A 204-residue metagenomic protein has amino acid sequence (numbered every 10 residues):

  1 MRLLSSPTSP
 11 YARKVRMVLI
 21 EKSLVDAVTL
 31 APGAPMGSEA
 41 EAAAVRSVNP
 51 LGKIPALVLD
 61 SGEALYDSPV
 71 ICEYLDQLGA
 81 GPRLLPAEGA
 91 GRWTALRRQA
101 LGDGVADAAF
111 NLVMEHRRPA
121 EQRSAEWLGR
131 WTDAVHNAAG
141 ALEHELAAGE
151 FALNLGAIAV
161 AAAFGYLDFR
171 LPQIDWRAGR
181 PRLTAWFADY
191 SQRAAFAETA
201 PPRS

Functional and structural regions predicted by a protein language model:
M1-A125: GST-like domain detector, emphasizing the conserved glutathione-binding G-site in the N-terminal thioredoxin-like
R16, I20, E143, D168 (+1 more regions): Class I S-adenosyl-L-methionine
C72, D76, L96-Q99, A139 (+2 more regions): Non-transmembrane alpha-helical segments in soluble domains of secreted/periplasmic/extracellular proteins
D76-A80, M114, D168, P172 (+2 more regions): Hydrophobic/aromatic-lined pockets within catalytic cores
P82-A87, W176, A197-P202: Short, hydrophobic secondary-structure boundary micro-motifs
G102-A185: GST-like fold's C-terminal all-alpha helical module
A178-T199: C-terminal end-helix/capping segment
